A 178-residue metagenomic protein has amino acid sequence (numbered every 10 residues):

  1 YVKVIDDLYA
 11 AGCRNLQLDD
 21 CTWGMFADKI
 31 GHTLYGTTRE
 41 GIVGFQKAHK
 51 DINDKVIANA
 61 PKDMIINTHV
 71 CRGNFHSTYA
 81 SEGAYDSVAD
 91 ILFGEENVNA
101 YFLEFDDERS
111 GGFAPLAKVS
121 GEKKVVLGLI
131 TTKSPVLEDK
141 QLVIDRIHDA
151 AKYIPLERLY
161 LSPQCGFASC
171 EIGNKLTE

Functional and structural regions predicted by a protein language model:
Y1-E178: Domain-level signal for soluble alpha/beta catalytic cores
